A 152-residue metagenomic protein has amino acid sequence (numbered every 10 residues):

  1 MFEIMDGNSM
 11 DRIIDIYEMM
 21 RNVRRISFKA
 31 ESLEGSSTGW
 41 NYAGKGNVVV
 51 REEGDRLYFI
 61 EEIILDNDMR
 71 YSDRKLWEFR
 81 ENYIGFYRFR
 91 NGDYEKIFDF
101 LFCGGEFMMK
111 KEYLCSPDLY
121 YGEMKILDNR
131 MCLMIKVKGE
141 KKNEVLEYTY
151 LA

Functional and structural regions predicted by a protein language model:
F2-L151: Soluble ligand-binding/transfer domains with enclosed cavities or grooves
